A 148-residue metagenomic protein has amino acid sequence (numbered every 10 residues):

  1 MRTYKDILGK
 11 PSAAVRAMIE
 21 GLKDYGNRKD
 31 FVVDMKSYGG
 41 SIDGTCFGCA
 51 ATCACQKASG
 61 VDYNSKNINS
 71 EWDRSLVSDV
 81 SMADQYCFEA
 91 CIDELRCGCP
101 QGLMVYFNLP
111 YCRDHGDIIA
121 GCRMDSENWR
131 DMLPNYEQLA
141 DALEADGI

Functional and structural regions predicted by a protein language model:
M1-I148: Short, glycine-biased loop/turn motifs at secondary-structure junctions and in low-complexity Ser/Thr/Pro-rich termini
